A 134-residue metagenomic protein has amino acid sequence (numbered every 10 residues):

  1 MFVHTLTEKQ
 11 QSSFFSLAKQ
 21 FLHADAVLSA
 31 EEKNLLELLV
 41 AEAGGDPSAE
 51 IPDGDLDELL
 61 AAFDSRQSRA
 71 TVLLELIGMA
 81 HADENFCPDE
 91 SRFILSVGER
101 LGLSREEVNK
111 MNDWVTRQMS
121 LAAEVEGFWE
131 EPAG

Functional and structural regions predicted by a protein language model:
M1-G134: Small-residue-enriched hydrophobic alpha-helices in membranes
